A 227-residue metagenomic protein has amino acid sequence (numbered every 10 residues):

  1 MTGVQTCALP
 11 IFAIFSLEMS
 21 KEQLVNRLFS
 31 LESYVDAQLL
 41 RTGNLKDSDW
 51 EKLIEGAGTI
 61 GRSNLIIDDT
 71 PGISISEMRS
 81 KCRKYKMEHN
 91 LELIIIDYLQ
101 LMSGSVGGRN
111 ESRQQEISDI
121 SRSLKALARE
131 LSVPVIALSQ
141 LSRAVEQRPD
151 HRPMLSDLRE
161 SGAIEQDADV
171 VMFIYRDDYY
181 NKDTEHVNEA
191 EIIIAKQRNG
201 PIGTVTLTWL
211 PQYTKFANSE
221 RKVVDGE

Functional and structural regions predicted by a protein language model:
T2-L9: Short, small-residue-biased leader/transition segments that mark boundaries at the very start of proteins
I11-N90, G104, V205: Cytosolic-facing regulatory segments adjacent to core modules
A13, L91-L138: Helical hairpin unit composed of two closely spaced alpha helices linked by a short loop
L17, L45, Y98-L99, Q140-L141 (+1 more regions): Short, ordered loop/turn segments at secondary-structure junctions
E18, I67, D97, I136 (+2 more regions): Residue-level signature of catalytic and energy-coupling elements of molecular machines, predominantly ATP/GTP-dependent
Q23-L24, L101-V106, A144-Q147: Short acidic/His/Gly/Ser-rich catalytic and metal-binding motifs that mark active-site loops of diverse hydrolases
S48, S76-L91, G108, R122-S132 (+1 more regions): C-terminal regions of RecA-like/P-loop NTPase motor modules
E55, G61, G108, S112-Q115 (+1 more regions): Acidic, glycine-rich A-domain
